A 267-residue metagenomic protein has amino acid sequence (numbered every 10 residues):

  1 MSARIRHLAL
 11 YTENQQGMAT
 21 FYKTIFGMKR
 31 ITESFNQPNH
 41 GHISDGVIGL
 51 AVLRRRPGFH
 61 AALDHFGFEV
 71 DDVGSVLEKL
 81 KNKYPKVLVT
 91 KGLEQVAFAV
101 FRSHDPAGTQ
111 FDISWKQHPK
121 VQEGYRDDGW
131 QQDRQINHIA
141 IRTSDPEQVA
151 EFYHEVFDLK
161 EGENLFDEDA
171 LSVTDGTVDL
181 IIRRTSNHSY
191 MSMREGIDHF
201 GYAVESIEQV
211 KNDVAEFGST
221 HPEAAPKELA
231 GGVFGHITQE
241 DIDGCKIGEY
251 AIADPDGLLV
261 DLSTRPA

Functional and structural regions predicted by a protein language model:
M1-L50, E94, A140-I181, Q209 (+1 more regions): Core segments of cupin and vicinal oxygen chelate
M1-Q16, L63-F66, K116-A150, I197-F200 (+1 more regions): N-terminal beta-strand motif that seeds the catalytic metal site of vicinal oxygen chelate
A9-Y11, E69, R102, A140-R142 (+3 more regions): Residues within well-ordered beta-strands of beta-sheet-rich folds
F21, G74-K79, I207-V214: Short amphipathic alpha-helices within nucleic acid-binding modules
K29-A62, Q110-Q117, K160-G196, K246 (+2 more regions): Conserved short beta-strand elements that form part of the metal-binding/catalytic scaffold of enzyme active sites
L63-L77, G218: Short, compositionally biased leader-like segments
K81-Q135, N164, S172, A215-A267: Vicinal oxygen chelate
E147-A150, H154-A230, G235-G244, G248 (+1 more regions): Structured core of small recognition/catalytic domains
